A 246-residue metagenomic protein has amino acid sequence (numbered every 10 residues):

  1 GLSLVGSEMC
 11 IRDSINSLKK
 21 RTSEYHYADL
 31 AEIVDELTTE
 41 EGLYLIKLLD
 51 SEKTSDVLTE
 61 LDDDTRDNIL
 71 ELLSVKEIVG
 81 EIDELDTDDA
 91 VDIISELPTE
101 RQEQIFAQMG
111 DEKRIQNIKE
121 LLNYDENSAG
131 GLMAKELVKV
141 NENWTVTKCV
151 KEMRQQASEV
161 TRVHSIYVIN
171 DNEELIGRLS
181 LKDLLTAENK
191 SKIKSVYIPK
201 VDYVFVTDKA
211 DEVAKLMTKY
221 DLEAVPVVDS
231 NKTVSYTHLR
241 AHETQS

Functional and structural regions predicted by a protein language model:
G1-G6, H238-A241, Q245-S246: Single conserved hydrophobic/aromatic residue that forms the stacking wall/gate of nucleotide- or nucleobase-binding
S7-D92, E96-E100, Q104, Q108 (+1 more regions): General marker for long, soluble alpha-helical cores
I33, L58, L132, M153 (+3 more regions): Residue-level signature of catalytic and energy-coupling elements of molecular machines, predominantly ATP/GTP-dependent
V34, L70, I82-D86, V91-P98 (+4 more regions): The conserved cystathionine-beta-synthase
G110, I176-K190, V201, S235 (+1 more regions): Short beta->alpha transition motifs characteristic of CBS
E120-S128, A187-K190: Flexible hinge/switch segments at interdomain interfaces of large molecular machines
N127-K139, K192-V201: Bateman (tandem CBS) regulatory domains
M153, I166-S180, M217, V225-S235 (+1 more regions): A glycine-centered beta-loop-beta connector
